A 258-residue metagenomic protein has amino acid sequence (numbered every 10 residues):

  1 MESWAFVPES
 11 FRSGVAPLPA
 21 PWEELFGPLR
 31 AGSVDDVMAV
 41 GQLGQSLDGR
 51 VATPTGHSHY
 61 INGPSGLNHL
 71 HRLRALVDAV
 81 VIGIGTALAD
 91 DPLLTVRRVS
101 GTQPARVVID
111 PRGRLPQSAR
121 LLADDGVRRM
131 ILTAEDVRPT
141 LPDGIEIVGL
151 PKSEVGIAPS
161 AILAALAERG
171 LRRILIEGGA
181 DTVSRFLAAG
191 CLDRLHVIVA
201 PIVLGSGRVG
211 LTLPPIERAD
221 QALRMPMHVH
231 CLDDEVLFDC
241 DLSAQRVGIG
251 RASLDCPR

Functional and structural regions predicted by a protein language model:
M1-R258: Enzymes that bind and transform nitrogen-containing heteroaromatic metabolites
